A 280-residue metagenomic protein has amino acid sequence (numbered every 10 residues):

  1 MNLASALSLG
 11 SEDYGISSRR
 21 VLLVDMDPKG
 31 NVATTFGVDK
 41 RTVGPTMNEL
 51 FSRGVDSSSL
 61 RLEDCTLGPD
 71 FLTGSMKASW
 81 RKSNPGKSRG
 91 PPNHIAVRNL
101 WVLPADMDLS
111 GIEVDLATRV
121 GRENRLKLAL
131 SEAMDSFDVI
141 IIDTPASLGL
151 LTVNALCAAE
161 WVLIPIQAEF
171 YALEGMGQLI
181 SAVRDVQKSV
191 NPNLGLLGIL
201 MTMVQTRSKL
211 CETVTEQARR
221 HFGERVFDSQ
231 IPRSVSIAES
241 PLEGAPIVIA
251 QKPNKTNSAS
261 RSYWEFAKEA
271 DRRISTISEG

Functional and structural regions predicted by a protein language model:
M1-G280: P-loop NTP-binding core
